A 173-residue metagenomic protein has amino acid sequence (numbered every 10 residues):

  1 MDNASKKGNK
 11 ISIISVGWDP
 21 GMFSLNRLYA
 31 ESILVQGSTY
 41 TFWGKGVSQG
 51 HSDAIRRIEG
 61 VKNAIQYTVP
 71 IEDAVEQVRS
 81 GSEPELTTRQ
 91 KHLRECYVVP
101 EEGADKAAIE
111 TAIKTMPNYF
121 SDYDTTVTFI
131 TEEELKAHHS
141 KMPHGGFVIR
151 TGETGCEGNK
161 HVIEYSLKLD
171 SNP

Functional and structural regions predicted by a protein language model:
M1-I14: Rossmann-fold NAD(P)-binding glycine/threonine-rich loop
D2, R27, E31, S52-I55 (+1 more regions): Short amphipathic alpha-helical segments and helix-helix/interface helices
N3-A4, Y29-I33, E59, S82: Short, hinge-like loop/turn segments at secondary-structure boundaries
S5-G8, I33-G37, R89-R94: Acidic/polar active-site rim loop that often engages polyanionic ligands
K10-I11, S38, K62: A structural micro-motif
S12-V16, F42, I65-Q66: General beta-strand structural signal in soluble alpha/beta enzymes
W18-F42, G46, H51: Rossmann-like NAD(P)H-binding beta-loop-alpha module
S48-P173: C-terminal substrate-binding/catalytic lobe of Rossmann-fold NAD(P)-dependent oxidoreductases
